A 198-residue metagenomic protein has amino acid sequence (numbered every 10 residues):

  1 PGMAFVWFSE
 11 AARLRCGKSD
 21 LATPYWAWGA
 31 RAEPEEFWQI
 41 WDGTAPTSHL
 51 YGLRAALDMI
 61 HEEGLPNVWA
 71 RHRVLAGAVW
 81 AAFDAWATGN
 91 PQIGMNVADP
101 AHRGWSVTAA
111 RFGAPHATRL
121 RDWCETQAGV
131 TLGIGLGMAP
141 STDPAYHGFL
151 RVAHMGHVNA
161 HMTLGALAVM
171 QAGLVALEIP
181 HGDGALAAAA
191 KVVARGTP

Functional and structural regions predicted by a protein language model:
P1-A85, T197-P198: Active-site C-terminal subdomain of aminotransferase-like
C16, W28-R31, T44, E63 (+6 more regions): Surface-exposed loop/turn and secondary-structure junction residues enriched for glycine/proline
K18-T23, E35-W41, M138-D143, G165-L167 (+1 more regions): Short C-terminal domain-edge/linker segments immediately following a structured domain
H49-G52, A56, G64, V68-R71 (+8 more regions): General structural feature for long, well-ordered alpha-helical segments within catalytic domains of soluble enzymes
G64-R71, A87-D99, G135-L136, L177-A188: Flexible, glycine/charged-enriched surface loops at secondary-structure junctions
V79, W86, N90, T131 (+2 more regions): Short secondary-structure junctions and interdomain/linker hinges
P91-G165, A172, L177: Conserved C-terminal alpha-helix-loop-beta "cap" of PLP-dependent enzymes that closes/shapes the active-site mouth
V169-P198: Structural signal for terminal/edge beta-strands and the immediately following C-terminal loop/tail that closes
